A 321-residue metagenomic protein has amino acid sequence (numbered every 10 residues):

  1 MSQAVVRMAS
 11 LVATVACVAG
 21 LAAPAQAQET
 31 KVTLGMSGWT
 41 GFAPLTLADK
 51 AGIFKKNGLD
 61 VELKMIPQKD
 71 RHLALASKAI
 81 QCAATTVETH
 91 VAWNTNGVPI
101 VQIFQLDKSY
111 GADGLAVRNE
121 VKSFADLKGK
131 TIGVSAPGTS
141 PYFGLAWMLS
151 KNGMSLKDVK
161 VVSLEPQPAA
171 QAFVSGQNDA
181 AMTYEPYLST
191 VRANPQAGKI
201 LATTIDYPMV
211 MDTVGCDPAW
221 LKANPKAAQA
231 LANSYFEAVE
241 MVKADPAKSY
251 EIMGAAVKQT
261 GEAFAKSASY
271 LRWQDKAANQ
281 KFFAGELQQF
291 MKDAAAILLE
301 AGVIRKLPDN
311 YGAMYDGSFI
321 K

Functional and structural regions predicted by a protein language model:
M1-V12: Bacterial N-terminal signal peptides that target proteins for export
T14-V15, A25: Cleavable N-terminal signal peptides
L21-A27: Sec/Tat signal peptide C-region and signal peptidase I cleavage site
A27-E165, D179-P186, I200-T204, P208: Short, glycine-/small- and polar/acidic-enriched structural segments that line small-molecule recognition paths
G52, L73, S77, V91 (+13 more regions): Solvent-exposed, polar/charged alpha-helical surfaces in well-ordered, non-transmembrane soluble domains, broadly
E88-T89, V162, Q167-V257: Pocket-lining segment of extracytoplasmic ligand-binding domains
A223-I304: Secondary-structure end/capping motifs
A294-K321: C-terminal solvent-exposed extensions
